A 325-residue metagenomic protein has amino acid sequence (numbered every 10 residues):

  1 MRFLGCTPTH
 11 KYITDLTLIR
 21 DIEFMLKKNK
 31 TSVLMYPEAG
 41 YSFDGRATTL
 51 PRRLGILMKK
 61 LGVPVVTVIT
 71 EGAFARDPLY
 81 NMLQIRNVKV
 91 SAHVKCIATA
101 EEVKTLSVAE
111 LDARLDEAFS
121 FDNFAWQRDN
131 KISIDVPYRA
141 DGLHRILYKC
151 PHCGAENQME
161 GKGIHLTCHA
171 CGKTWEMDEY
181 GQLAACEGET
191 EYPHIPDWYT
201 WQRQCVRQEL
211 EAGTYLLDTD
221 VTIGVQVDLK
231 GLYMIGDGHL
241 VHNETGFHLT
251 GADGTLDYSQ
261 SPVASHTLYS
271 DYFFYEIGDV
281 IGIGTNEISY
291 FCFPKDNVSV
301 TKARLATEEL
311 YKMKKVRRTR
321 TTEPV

Functional and structural regions predicted by a protein language model:
M1-A113, D129-N130, P137, H152-C153 (+11 more regions): Soluble catalytic domains of membrane acyltransferases
L111-A125: Short, structured interface segments
N123-S133: Charged, glycine-interspersed solvent-exposed loop segments at helix/strand-loop junctions that cap or gate access
D135-E189: Cys/His-rich short segments
T174, Y233, G251-Y258, N286-P294: Short, surface-exposed beta-strand/loop "edge" segments at domain boundaries and coil↔beta transitions
E176-T255: Long, charge-rich boundary regions
S270-P324: Canonical pleckstrin homology
